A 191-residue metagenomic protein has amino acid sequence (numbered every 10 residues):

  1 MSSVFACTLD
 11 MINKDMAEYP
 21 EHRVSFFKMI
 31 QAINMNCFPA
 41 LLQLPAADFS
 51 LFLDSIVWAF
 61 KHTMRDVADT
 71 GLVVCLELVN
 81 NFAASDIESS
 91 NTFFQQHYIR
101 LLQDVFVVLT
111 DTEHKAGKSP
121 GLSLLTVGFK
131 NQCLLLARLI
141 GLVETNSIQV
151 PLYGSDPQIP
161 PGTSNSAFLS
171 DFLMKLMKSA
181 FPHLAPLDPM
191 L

Functional and structural regions predicted by a protein language model:
M1-L191: Karyopherin-beta/Importin-beta family HEAT-repeat alpha-solenoid scaffold
